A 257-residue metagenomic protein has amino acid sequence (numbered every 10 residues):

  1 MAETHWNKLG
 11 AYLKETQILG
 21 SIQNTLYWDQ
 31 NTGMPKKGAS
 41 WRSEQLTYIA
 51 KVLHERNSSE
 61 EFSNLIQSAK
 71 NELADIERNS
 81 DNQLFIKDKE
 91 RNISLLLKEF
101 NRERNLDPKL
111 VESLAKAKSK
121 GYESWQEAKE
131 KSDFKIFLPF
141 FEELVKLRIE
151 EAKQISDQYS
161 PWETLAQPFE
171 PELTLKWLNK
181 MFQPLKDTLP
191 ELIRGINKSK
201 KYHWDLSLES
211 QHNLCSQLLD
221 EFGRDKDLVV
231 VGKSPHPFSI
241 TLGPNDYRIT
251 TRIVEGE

Functional and structural regions predicted by a protein language model:
A2-P171: A well-structured
L114-G256: Contiguous, non-catalytic segments that form substrate-binding/exosite surfaces or channel walls
